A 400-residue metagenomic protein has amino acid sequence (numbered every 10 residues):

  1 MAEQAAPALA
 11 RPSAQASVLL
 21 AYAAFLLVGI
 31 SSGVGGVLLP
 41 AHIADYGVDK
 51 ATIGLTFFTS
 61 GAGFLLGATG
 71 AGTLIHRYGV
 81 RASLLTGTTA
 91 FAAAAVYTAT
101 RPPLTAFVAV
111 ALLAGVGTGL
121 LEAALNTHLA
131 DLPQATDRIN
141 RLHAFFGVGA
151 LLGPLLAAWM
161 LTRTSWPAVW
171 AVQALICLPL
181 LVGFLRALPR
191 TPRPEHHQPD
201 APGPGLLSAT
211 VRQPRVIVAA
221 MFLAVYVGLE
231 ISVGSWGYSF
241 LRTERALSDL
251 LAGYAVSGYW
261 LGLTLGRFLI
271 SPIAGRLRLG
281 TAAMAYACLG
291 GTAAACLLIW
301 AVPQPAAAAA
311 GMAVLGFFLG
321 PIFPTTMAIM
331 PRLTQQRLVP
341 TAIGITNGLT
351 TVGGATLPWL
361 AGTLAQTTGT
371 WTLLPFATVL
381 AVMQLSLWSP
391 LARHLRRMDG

Functional and structural regions predicted by a protein language model:
G35-G36, P214-L265: Extracytoplasmic gate region of multi-pass secondary transporters
G47, G79, T100-T105, A246 (+2 more regions): Helix-breaking motifs and short loop linkers at transmembrane-helix boundaries and internal kinks in secondary membrane
L66-L104: Conserved MFS/SLC helix-loop-helix module at the cytosolic interface between two early adjacent transmembrane helices
G67-G79, G266-G280, A365: Helix-to-loop junctions at the C-terminal end of transmembrane segments in multipass secondary transporters
V110-G147: Cytoplasmic helix-loop-helix junction between adjacent transmembrane helices in 12-TM secondary transporters
L120-P133, P321-Q335: Intracellular juxtamembrane helix-capping segments at the cytosolic ends of symmetry-related transmembrane helices
A135, R141-P192: Helix-loop-helix hairpin linking two adjacent transmembrane segments in secondary transporters
L333-A377: A late C-terminal transmembrane helix in Major Facilitator Superfamily
